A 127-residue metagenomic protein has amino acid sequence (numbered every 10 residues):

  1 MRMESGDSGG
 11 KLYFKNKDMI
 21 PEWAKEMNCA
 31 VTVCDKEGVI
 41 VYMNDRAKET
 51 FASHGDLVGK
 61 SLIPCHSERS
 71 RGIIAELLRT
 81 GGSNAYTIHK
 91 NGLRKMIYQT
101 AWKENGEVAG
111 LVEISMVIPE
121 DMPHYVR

Functional and structural regions predicted by a protein language model:
M1-R2, G92: Glycine-centered secondary-structure boundary/capping sites
R2-I20, M116-R127: Juxtadomain coupling helices with adjacent low-complexity linkers
G9-M43: Sensory modules in modular signal-transduction proteins
E37, R46-R127: Sensory/regulatory domains in signal-transduction proteins
